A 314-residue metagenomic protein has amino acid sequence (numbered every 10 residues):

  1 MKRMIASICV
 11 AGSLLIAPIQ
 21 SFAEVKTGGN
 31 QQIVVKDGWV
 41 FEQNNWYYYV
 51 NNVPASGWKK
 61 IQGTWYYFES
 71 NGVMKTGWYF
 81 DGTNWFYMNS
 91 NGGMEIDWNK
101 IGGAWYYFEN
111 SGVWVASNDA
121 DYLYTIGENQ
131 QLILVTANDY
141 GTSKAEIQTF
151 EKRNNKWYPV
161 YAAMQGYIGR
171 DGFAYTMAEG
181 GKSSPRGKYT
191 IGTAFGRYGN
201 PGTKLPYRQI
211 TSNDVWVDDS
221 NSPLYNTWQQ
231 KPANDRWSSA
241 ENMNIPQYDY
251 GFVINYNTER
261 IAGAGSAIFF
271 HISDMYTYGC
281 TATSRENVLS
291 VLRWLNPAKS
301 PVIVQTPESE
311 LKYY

Functional and structural regions predicted by a protein language model:
M1, I5-G12, I16, V135 (+3 more regions): Generic detector of short alpha-helix boundary/capping microenvironments and adjacent low-complexity segments
K2-N118: Extracellular adhesion/carbohydrate-binding repeat motifs centered on closely spaced tryptophans
N118-T277, V288-Y314: Cell wall/extracellular polymer interaction/catalysis modules
G279-T283: Extended catalytic/binding region for NAD+/ADP-ribose chemistry, centered on the ART fold
